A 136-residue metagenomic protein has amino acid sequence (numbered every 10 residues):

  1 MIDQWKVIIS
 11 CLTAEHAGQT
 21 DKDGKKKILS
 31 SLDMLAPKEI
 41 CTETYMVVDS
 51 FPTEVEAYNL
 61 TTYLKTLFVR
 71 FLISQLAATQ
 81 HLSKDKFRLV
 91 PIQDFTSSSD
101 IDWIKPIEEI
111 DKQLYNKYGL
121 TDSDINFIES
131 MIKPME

Functional and structural regions predicted by a protein language model:
M1-D100, N116, K133-E136: Polybasic, glycine- and aromatic-enriched phosphate-binding surface used to engage nucleic acids
I101-E136: Amphipathic alpha-helical coiled-coil/heptad-repeat segments
